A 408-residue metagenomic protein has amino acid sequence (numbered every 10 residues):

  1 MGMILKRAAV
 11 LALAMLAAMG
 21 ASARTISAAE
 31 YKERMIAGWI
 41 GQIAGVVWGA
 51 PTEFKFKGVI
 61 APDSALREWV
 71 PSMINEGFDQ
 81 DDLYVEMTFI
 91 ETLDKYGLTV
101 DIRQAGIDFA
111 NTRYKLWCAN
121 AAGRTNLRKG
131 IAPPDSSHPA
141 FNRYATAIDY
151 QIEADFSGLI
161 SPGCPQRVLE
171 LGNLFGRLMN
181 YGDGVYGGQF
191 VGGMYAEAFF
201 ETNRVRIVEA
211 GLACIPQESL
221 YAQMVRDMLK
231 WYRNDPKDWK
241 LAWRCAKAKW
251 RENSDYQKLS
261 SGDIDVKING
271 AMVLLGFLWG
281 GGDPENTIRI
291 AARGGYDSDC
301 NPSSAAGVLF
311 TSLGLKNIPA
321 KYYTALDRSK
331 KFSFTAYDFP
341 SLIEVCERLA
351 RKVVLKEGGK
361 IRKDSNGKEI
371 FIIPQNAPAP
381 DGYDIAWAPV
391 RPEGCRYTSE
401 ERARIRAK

Functional and structural regions predicted by a protein language model:
A8-A18: Bacterial N-terminal signal peptides
A23-G49: Mature N-terminal segment immediately following signal peptide/propeptide cleavage in secreted/periplasmic
I26, Y31, L127, S136-A145 (+3 more regions): Accessory "access/gating" subregions that flank catalytic or transport cores
M35-I36, T88, A105, P133-S137 (+10 more regions): Mature, well-folded catalytic/scaffold domains that follow N-terminal targeting or propeptide regions
W48, K55, V59-R67, N180-D183 (+3 more regions): Catalytic phosphate/nucleotide-handling subdomain of diverse soluble enzymes
A50-M87, I102-N120: Active-site-surrounding "flap" and adjacent substrate/cofactor-binding loops of secreted or lumenal enzymes, prototyped
G97-I152, S157-I160: Extracytoplasmic mature domains of secreted/periplasmic and thylakoid-lumen proteins
A222, L229-L259, S312-K408: Acidic, carboxylate-rich catalytic segments that either coordinate divalent cations
